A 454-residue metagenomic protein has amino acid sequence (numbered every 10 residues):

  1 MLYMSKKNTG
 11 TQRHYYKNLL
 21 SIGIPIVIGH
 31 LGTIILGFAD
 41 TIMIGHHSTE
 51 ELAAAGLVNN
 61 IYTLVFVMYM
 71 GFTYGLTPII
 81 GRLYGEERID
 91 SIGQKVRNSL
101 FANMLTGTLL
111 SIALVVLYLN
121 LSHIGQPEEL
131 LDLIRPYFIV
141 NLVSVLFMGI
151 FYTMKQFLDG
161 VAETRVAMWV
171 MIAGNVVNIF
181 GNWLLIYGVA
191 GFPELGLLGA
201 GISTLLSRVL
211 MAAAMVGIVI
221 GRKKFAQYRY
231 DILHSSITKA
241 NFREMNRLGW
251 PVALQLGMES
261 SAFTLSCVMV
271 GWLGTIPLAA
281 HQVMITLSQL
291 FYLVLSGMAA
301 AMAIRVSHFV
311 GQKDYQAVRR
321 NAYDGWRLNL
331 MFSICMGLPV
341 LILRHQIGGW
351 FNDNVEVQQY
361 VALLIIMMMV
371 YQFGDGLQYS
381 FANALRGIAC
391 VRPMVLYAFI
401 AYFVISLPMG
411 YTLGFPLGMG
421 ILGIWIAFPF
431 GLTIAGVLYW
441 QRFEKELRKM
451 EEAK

Functional and structural regions predicted by a protein language model:
M1-G23, I80-L146, F192-W250, V306-Y371 (+1 more regions): Short alpha-helical transmembrane segments in multi-pass integral membrane proteins
G10-I42, H46-H47, T63-G75, I79 (+5 more regions): N-terminal transmembrane alpha-helices
S21-D40, V140, G174, S207-M211 (+4 more regions): Transmembrane helical elements of multi-pass membrane transporters/channels
I26, H30, T41-I42, P78 (+15 more regions): Transmembrane alpha-helix boundary and packing residues in multipass membrane permease domains and related
L31, I35-A53, L121-E128, L184-L197 (+4 more regions): Helix-terminus/linker motif at the lipid-water interface of multi-pass membrane proteins
T33, G37-D40, I44, F66-T73 (+16 more regions): Alpha-helical transmembrane segments and their lipid-water interface positions in multi-pass membrane proteins
L52-V115, M148-A167, C267, A280-R344 (+1 more regions): Small-residue-rich hydrophobic transmembrane alpha-helices
T73, T77, N141-D159, A167-N175 (+6 more regions): Short runs within selected transmembrane alpha-helices of multi-pass transporters and secretion channels
